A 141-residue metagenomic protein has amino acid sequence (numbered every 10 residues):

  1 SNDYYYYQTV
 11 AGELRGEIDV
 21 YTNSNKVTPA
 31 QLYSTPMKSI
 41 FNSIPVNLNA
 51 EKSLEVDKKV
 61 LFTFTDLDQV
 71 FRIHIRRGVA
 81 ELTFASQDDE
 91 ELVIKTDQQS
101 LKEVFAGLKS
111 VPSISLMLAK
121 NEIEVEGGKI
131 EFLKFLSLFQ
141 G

Functional and structural regions predicted by a protein language model:
S1, T28, N49, S86 (+4 more regions): Serine/threonine-rich low-complexity intrinsically disordered regions
S1-E81, K129-G141: Acidic, aliphatic-rich amphipathic alpha-helical segments
V27, E91, E122: Short, flexible active-site loop motifs that bind/organize anionic cofactors or intermediates
L61-V111: Low-complexity, glycine/alanine/valine/leucine- and proline-rich hydrophobic stretches
K109-G141: Generic C-terminus detector
